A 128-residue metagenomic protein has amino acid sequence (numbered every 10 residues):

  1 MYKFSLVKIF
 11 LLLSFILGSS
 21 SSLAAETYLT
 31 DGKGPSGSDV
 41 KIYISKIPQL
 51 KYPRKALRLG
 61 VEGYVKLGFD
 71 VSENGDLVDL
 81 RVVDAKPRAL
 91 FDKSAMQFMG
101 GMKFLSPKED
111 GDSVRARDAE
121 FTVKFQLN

Functional and structural regions predicted by a protein language model:
M1-F10: Bacterial N-terminal signal peptides that target proteins for export
F10-S19: Bacterial N-terminal signal peptides
S20-A24: Sec/Tat signal peptide C-region and signal peptidase I cleavage site
E26, T30-D31: A beta-strand edge to alpha-helix "cap/lid" segment located at domain peripheries
K33-G68, S94-N128: Short proline/glycine- and basic residue-enriched helix-capping loop/turn segments at helix->loop/beta transitions
V61-K86, M99: Short tight loops/turns at secondary-structure junctions
